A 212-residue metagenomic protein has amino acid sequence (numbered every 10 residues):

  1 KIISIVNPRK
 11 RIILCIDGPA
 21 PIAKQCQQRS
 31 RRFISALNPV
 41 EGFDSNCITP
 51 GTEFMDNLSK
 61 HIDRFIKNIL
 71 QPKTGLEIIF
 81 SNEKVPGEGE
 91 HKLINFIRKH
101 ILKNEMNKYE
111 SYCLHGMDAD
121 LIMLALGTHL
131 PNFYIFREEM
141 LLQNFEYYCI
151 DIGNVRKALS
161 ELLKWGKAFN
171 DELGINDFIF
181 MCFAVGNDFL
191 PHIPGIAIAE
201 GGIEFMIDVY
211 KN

Functional and structural regions predicted by a protein language model:
K1-N212: Noncatalytic, typically N-terminal accessory segments of nucleic acid-processing enzymes and closely related
